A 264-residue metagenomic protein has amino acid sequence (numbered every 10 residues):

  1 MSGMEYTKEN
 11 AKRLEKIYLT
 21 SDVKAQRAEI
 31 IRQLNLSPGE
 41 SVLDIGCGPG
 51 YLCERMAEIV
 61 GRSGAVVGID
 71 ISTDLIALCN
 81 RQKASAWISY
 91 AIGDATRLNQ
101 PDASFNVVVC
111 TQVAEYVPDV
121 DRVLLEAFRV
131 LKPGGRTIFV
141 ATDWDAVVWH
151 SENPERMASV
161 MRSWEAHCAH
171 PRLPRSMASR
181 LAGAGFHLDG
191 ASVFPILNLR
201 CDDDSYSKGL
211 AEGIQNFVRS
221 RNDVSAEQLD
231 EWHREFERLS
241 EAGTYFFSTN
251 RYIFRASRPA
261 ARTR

Functional and structural regions predicted by a protein language model:
M1-E40, Y51-R55, D74-L78, Q82: Conserved class I S-adenosyl-L-methionine
G3-R13, I17, D189-Y245: C-terminal helical/coil "lid" or tail adjacent to the Rossmann-like core of SAM-dependent
L43-I45, P49-R97: Class I SAM-dependent methyltransferase SAM/SAH-binding core
T96-V107: A short acidic, Gly/Pro-enriched loop at the edge of an enzyme's catalytic core that lines a small-molecule cofactor
N106-D119: A short SAM/SAH-binding and catalytic strip from SAM-dependent methyltransferases
D121-R136: A short glycine-rich, Lys/Arg-flanked "PGG" loop and its adjoining helix->strand segment in the class I
I138-D203, F217: Conserved catalytic/acceptor-binding region of the Class I
A184-F186, R251-R264: Core SAM-dependent methyltransferase catalytic element
